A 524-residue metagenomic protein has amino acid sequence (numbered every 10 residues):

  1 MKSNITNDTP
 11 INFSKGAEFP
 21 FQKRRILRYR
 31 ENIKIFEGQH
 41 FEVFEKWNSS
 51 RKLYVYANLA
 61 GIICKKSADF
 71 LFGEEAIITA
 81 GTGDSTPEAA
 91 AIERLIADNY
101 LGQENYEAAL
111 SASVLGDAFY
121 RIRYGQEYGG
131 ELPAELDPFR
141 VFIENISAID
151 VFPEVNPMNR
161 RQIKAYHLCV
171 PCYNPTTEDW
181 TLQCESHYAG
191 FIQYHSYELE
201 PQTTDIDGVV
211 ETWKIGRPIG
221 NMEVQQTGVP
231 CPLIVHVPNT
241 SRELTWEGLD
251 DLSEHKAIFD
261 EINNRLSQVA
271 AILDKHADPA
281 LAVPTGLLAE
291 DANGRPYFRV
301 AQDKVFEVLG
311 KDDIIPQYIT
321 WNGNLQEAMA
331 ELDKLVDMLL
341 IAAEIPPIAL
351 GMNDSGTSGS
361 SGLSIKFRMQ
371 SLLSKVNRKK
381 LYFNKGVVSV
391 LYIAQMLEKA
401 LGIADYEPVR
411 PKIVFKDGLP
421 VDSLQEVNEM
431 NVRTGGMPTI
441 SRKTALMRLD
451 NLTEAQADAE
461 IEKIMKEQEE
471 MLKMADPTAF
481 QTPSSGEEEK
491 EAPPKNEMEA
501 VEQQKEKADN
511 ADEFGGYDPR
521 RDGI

Functional and structural regions predicted by a protein language model:
M1-I163, M498-E502, K507-I524: Extended, helix-rich architectural segments
K23, G38, K52, M158-R160 (+5 more regions): Intrinsic-disorder/low-complexity loop/linker signature
H40, I78, D98-Y106, L115-F119 (+11 more regions): Short secondary-structure junctions and interdomain/linker hinges
D84-E88, I96-N105, A112, E254 (+4 more regions): Short amphipathic alpha-helical segments
P87-R94, Y100-A108, L233, G248-E261 (+7 more regions): Exposed alpha-helical structural elements
V114, F119-E247: Extended, regular secondary-structure scaffolds
W213-S364: Extended, charged amphipathic alpha-helical segments
A292-I524: C-terminal anchoring/interaction modules
